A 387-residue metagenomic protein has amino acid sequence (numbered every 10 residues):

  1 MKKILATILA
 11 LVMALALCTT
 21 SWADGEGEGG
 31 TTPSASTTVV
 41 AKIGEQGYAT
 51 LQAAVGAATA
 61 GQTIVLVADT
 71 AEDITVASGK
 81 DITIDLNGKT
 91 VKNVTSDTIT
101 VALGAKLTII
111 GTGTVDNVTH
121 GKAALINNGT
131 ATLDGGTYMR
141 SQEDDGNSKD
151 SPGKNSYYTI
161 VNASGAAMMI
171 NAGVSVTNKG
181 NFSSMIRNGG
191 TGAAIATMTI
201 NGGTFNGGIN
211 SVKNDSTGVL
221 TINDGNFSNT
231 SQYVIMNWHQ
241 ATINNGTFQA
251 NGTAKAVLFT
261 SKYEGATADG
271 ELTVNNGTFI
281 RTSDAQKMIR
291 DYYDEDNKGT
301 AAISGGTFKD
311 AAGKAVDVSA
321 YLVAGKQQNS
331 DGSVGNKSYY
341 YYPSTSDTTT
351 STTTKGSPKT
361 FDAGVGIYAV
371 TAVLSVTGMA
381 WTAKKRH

Functional and structural regions predicted by a protein language model:
M1-A23, H387: Sec-dependent, cleavable N-terminal signal peptides
L15-S34, G356-A363: Sec-dependent signal peptide cleavage junction
S36-V67: Acidic Gly/Asp/Thr-rich repetitive segments characteristic of extracellular carbohydrate-active and adhesion proteins
T38-E45, N244, A312, S357-V365: Disulfide-bonded cysteine-rich modules in secreted/extracellular proteins, activating on the conserved Cys frameworks
T63-S96, N181, A285: N-terminal extracellular ligand-recognition/capping segment immediately after the signal peptide
T75-T83, T100-N117, A123-F182, R187-G208 (+5 more regions): Surface-exposed loop/turn motifs in large extracellular/passenger domains
G364-K385: A cross-kingdom C-terminal cell-surface attachment/processing module
